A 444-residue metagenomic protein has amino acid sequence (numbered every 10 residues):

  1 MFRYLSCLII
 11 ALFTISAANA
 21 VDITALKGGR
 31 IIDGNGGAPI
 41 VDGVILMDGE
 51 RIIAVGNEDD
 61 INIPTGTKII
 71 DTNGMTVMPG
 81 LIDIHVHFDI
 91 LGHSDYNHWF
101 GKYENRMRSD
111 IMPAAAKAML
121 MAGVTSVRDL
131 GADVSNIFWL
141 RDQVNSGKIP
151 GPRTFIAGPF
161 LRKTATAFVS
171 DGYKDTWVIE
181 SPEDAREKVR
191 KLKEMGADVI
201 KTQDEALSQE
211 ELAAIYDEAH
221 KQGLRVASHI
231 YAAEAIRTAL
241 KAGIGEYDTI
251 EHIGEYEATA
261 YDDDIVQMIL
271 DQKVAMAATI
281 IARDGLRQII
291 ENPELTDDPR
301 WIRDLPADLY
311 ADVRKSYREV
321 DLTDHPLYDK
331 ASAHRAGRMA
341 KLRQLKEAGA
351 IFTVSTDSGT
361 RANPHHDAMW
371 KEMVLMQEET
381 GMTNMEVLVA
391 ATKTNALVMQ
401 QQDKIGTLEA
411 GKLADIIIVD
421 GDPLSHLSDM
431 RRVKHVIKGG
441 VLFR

Functional and structural regions predicted by a protein language model:
M1-Y4: Positively charged n-region of N-terminal signal peptides that target proteins for export
S6-S16: Bacterial N-terminal signal peptides
D22-T24, I31, N35-M78: Histidine-rich, glycine-flanked metal-binding segment
T76-Q143, E210, Y231-E251: Metal-associated gating/positioning segment near the N- to mid-region
N97-D110, V169-D184: Active-site mouth loops of central-metabolism enzymes
M112-S135, P152-P159, K193-E205, R225 (+3 more regions): Divalent metal-dependent hydrolysis catalytic cores, especially in the metallo-beta-lactamase
T202-H334, T353, T360, A396-M399 (+1 more regions): Active-site core of metal-dependent hydrolases
E319-K330, R335-P423: His/Asp/Glu-enriched, well-ordered alpha-helical/loop segment that forms or immediately abuts the divalent-metal
